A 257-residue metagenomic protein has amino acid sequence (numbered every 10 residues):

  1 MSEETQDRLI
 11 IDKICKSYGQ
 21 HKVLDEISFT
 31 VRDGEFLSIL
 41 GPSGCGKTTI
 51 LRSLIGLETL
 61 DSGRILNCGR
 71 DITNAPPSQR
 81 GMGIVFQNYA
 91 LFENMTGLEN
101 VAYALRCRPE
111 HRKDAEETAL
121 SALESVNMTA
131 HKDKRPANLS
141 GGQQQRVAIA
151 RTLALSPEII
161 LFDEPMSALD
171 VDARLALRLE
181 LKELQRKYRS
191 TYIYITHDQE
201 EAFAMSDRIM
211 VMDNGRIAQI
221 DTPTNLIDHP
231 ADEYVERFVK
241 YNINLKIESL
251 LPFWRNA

Functional and structural regions predicted by a protein language model:
L40-P42: The feature captures the beta-strand-to-loop junction immediately N-terminal to the Walker
D71, K113-H131, K182-E183: Conserved ABC ATPase "signature" region
R135-L139, Q143: Conserved ABC ATPase signature
A154-E158: A short, proline-enriched helix->beta-strand linker immediately N-terminal to the Walker B motif in ABC-type P-loop
I160-D163: Catalytic Walker B motif of ABC-type/P-loop ATPase nucleotide-binding domains
N214-G215: Conserved ABC ATPase "signature" C-loop
I220-D221, H229: ABC ATPase "signature
